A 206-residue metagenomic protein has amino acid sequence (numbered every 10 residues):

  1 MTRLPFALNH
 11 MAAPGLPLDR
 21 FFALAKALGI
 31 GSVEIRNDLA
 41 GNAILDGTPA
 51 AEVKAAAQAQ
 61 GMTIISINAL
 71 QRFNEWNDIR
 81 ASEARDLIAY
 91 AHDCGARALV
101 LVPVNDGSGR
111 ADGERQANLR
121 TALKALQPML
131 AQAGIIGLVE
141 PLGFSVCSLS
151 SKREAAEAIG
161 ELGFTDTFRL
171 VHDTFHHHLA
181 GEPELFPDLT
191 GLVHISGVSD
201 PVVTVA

Functional and structural regions predicted by a protein language model:
M1-A98, K124, A131, F164 (+1 more regions): N-terminal pre-domain/capping segments
T2-A12, D112-R120, G137-E140, L170: Short N-terminal helix-initiation segments at or just after the protein's N-terminus
L4, S32, I67, A125-A206: Acidic/histidine-rich catalytic cores of soluble enzymes
N9, D38-G41, D112, S145 (+1 more regions): Short linear motifs at secondary-structure transitions and domain/linker junctions
A12-P14, N37-L39, L70-F73, P103-G107 (+3 more regions): Active-site-proximal loop/turn and secondary-structure-junction residues that shape catalytic pockets, frequently
I44-E52, W76-D86, R110-T121, V146-E154 (+1 more regions): Alpha-helix N-cap and loop-to-helix initiation/capping positions
C94-D112, A133-S145: Active-site groove signature of glycoside hydrolases
